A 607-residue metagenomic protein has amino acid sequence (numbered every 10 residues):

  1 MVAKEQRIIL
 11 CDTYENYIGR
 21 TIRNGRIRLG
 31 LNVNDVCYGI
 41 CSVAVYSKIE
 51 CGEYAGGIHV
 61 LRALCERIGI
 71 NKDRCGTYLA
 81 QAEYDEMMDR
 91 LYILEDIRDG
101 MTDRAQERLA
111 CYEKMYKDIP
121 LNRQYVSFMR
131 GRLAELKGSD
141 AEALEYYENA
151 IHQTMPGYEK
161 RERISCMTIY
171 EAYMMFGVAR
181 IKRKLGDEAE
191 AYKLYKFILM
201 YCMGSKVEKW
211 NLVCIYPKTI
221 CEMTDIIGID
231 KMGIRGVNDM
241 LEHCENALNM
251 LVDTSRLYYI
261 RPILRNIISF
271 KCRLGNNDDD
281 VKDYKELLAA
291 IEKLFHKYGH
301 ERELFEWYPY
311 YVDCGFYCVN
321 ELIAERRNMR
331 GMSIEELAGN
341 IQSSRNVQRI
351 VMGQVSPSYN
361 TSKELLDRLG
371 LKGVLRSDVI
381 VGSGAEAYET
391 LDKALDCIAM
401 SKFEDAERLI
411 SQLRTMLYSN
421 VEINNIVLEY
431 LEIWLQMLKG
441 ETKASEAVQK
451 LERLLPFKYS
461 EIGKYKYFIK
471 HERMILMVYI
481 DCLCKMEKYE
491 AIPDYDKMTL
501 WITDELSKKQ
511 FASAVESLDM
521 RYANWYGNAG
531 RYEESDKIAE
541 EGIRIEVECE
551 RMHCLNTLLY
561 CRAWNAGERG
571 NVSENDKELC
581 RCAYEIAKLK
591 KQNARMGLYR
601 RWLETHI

Functional and structural regions predicted by a protein language model:
M1-R28, E301-R330: A short, Lys/Arg-rich alpha-helix, primarily the initiator
R28-K48, R330-Q348: Short alpha-helical DNA-recognition segment
G57-R74, S358-R376: DNA major-groove recognition helix of helix-turn-helix/homeodomain DNA-binding modules
G69-D85, G370-A387: Short C-terminal boundary/hinge segments that cap the last helix of small helical domains
R74-L79, Y112-R123, H152-I169, M200-V213 (+6 more regions): Flexible helix-coil transition and linker loops at the boundaries of alpha-helical arrays
Y84-G138, A385-K439: Helix-turn-helix/homeodomain-like alpha-helical modules used for DNA recognition and transcription-factor dimerization
L91-Y92, N122-L133, Y170, M175-G177 (+10 more regions): "A position-specific structural signal for the A-helix of alpha-solenoid helical repeats
E95-C111, E135-E159, L185-G204, M232-N246 (+7 more regions): Helix-turn-helix repeat elements of alpha-solenoid scaffolds
